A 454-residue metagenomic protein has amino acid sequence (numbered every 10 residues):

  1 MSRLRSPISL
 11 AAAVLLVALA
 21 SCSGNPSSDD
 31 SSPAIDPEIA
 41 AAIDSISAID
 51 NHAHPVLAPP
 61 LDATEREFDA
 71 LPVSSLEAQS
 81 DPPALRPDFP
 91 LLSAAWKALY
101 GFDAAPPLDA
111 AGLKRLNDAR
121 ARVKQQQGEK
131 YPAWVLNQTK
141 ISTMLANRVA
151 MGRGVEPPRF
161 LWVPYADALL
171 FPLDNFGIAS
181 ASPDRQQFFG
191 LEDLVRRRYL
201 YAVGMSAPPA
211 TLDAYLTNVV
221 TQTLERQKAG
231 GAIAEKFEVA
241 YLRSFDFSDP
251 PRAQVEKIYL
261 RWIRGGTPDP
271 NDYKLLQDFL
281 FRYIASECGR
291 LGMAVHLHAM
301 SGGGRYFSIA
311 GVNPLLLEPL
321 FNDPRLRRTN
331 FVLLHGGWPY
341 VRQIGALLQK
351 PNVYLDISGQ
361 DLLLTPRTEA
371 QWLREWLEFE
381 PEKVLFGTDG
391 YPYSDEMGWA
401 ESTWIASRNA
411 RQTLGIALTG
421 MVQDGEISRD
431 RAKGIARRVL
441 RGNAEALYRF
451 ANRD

Functional and structural regions predicted by a protein language model:
M1-A11: Bacterial N-terminal signal peptides that target proteins for export
L19-S21: C-terminal motif of bacterial Sec signal peptides marking the signal peptidase cleavage site
S23-D29: Bacterial lipoprotein signal-peptidase II cleavage site
A34-N51, P59-A63, D69-P107, K114-R122 (+2 more regions): Mid-to-C-terminal alpha-helical segments outside catalytic/metal-binding sites
D44, A63-P164, L169-L170, D184-P208 (+1 more regions): Alpha-helical scaffold segments that flank or form the walls of functional sites
S47-P60, A294-G302: Histidine-centered catalytic micro-motifs
T211-F237, S244-V353, R367-L385: Histidine/acidic residue-rich metal-binding segments in metalloenzymes
V312-V332, G336-D454: H/E-rich (His + Asp/Glu) clusters that bind or coordinate divalent metals
